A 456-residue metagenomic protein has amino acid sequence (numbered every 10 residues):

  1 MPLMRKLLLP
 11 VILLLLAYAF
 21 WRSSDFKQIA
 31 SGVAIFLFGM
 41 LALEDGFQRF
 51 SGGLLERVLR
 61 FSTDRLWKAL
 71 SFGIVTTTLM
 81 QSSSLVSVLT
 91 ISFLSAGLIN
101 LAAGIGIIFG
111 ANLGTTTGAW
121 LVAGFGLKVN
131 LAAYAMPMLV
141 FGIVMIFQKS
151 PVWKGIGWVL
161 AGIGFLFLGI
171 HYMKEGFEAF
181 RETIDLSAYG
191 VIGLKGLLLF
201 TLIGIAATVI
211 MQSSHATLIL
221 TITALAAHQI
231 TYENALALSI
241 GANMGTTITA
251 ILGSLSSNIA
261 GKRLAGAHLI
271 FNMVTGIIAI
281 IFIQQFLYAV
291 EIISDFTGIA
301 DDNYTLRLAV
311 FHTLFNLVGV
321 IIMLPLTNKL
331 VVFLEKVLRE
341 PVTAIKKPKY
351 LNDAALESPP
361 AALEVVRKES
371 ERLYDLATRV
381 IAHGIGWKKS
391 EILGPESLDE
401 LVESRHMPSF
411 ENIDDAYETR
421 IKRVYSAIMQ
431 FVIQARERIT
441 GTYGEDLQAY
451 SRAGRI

Functional and structural regions predicted by a protein language model:
M1-L37, Y134-F141, S370: Transmembrane alpha-helices
P2-L8, A103-G110, N130-P137, K154-F165 (+1 more regions): Cytoplasmic-side transmembrane-helix entry/capping segments in multi-pass membrane proteins
L9-F26, T116, W120-N130, I146-Q148 (+7 more regions): Transmembrane helix-loop junctions at the membrane interface of multipass transporters and ion channels
F26-L37, W120, L160-G164, I230-T231 (+3 more regions): Alpha-helical transmembrane segments
K27-T90, S150-T221, L225: Membrane-embedded alpha-helical segments and adjacent helix-loop junctions characteristic of multi-pass solute
L54-R57, W67-V75, L98-I108, S187 (+4 more regions): The feature identifies polytopic integral membrane transport proteins across all domains of life
T77-G114, A119-L139, T208-G245, S254-A260 (+1 more regions): Membrane-interfacial helix-loop connectors
I99, F125-V129, S256, A260 (+5 more regions): Cytosolic, long alpha-helical scaffolding segments
